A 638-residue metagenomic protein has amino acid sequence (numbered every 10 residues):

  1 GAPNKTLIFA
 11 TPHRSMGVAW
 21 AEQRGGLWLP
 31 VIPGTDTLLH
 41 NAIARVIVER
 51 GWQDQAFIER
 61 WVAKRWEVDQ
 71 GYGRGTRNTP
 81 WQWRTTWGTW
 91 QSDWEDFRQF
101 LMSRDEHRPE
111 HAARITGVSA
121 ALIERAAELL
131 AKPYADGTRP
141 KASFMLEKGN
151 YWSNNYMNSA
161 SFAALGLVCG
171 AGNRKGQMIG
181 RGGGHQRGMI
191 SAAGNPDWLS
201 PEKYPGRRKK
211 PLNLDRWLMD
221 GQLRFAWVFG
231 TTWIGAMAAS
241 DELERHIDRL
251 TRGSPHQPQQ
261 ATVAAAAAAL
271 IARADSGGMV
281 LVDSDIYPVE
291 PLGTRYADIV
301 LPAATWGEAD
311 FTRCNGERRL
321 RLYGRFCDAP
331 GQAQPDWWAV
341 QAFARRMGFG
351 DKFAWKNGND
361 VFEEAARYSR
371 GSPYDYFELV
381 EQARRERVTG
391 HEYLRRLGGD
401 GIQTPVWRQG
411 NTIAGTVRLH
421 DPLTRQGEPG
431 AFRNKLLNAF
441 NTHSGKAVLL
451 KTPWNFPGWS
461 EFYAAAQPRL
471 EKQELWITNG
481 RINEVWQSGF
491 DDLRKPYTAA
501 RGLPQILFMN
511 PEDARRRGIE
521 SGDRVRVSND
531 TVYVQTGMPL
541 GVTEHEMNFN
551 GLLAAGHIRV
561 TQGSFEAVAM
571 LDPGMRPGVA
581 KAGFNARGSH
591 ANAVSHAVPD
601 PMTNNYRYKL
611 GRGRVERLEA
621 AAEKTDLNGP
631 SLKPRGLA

Functional and structural regions predicted by a protein language model:
G1-H13, G17, L38, S159-F311 (+1 more regions): Extended redox/cofactor-interaction regions of prokaryotic respiratory oxidoreductases
T6, S15-G137: Long, well-ordered, tryptophan-enriched scaffold segments
R24-V31, P302-A304, R318-A329, R494 (+1 more regions): Short beta-alpha connecting loops at secondary-structure transitions that line or flank enzyme active sites
Q53-F57, L122-E124, S143, G170-R181 (+10 more regions): Acidic/polar loop patches that form or flank catalytic/metal-binding clefts of enzymes that bind anionic ligands
W61-A63, L129-L130, L146-G149, I179-M189 (+2 more regions): A glycine-rich phosphate-binding loop feature that marks nucleotide/adenosyl-phosphate handling sites
W90-K210: Active-site phosphate/pyrophosphate-binding segments
G307-A329, A339-R346, L571: Glycine/threonine-rich phosphate-binding loop and adjacent beta-strand/alpha-helix elements that clamp
D336-R387, L397, S488, D492-A638: Long, contiguous, secondary-structure-rich segments that constitute the structural scaffold of globular domains
